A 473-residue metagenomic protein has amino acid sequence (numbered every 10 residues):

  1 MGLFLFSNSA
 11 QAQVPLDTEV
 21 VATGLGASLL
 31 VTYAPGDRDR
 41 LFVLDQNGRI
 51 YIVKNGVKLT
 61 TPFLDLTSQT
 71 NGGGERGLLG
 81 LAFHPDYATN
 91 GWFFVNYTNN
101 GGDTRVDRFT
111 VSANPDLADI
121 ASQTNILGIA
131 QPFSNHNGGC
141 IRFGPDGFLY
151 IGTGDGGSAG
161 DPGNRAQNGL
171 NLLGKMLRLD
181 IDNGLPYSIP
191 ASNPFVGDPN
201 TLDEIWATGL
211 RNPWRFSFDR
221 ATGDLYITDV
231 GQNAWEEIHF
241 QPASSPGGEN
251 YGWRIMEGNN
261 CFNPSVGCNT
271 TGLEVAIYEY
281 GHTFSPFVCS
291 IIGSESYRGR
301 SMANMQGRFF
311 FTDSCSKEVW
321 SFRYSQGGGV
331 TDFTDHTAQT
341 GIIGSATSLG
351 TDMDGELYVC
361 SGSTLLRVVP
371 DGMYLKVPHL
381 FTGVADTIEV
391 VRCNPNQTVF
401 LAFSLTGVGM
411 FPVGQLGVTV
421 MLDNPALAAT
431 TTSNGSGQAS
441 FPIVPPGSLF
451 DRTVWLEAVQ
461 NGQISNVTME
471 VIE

Functional and structural regions predicted by a protein language model:
Q13-G26, D119-Q123, V275-E279: A short helix->beta-strand "capping" segment at the edge of beta-propeller domains
V20-G26, L64-G73, L127-F133, G197 (+3 more regions): Surface loop/turn motifs at the tips and blade-to-blade linkers of beta-strand repeat domains
G36, L44-N47, R76-L78, D86-A88 (+4 more regions): Beta-propeller domain segments
L59-F83: Blade-loop segments of beta-propeller domains
R105-R142: Asp-box/WD-like beta-propeller blade repeats and closely related beta-sheet repeat scaffolds
G329-D352: Conserved blade-ending motifs and adjacent loop-strand segments that build the rim/top face of beta-propeller domains
G372-E473: Residue-level hotspots within well-ordered secondary structure
